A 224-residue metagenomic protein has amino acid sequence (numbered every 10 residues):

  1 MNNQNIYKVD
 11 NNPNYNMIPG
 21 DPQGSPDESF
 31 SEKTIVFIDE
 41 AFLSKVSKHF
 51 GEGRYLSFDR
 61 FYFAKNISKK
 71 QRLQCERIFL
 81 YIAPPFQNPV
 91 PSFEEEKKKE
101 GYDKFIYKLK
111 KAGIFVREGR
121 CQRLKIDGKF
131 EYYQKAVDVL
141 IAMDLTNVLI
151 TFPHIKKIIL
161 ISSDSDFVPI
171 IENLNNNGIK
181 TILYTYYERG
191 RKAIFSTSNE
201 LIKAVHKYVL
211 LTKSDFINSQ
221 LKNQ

Functional and structural regions predicted by a protein language model:
N2-Q134, N176, K180, Y186-G190: Domain-level signal for Mg2+-assisted phosphodiester chemistry and nucleotide/NA-binding surfaces in nucleic-acid
Y107-Q224: Nuclease catalytic cores that cleave nucleic-acid phosphodiester bonds, predominantly acidic two-metal-ion
